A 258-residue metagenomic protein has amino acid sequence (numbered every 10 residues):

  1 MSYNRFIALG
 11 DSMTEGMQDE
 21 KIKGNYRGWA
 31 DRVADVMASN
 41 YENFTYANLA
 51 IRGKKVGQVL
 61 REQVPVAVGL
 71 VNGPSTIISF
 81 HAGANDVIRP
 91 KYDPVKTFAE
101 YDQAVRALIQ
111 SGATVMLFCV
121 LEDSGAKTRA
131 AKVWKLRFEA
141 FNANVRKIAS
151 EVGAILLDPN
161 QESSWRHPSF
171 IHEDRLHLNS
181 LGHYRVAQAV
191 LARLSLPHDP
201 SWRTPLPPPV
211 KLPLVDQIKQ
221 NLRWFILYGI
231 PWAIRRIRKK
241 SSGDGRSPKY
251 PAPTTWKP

Functional and structural regions predicted by a protein language model:
M1-R52, V64-P74: Serine-esterase "nucleophile elbow" of acetyl-processing enzymes
S2, E151, D174-H177, L181-P258: Conserved catalytic region of serine esterases and O-acyltransferases that act on ester linkages in lipids
R5, T76-S79, T114: Structural motif
E15-D19, G57-K96, E122-D123: Oxyanion-hole/transition-state-stabilizing segment in secreted/luminal serine hydrolases and related acyltransferases
K21-G28, V59, Y92-T97, K132-A140 (+1 more regions): Alpha-helix N-cap and loop-to-helix initiation/capping positions
R32, K96-Q110, A140-K147: Alpha-helical scaffolding segments of alpha/beta enzyme cores, especially the outer helices of TIM-barrel or partial
Q110-T114, A154: A short helix->loop->beta-strand "cap" motif at the edges of active sites that frequently abuts
G125-P159, S180-H183: Substrate-gating cap/lid alpha-helix
